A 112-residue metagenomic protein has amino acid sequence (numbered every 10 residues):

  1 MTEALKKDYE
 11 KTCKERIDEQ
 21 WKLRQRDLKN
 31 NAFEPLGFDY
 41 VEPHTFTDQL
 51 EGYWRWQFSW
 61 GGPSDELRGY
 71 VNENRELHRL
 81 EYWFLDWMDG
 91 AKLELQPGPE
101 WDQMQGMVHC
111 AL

Functional and structural regions predicted by a protein language model:
M1-Q49: Terminal non-domain segments
T2-L5, T12, N72, Q96-E100: Serine/threonine-rich low-complexity intrinsically disordered regions
R16, R24-R26, R55, R68 (+2 more regions): Arginine residue identity/basic-tract feature
E19, G52-W54, F58, E81 (+2 more regions): Short, low-complexity intrinsically disordered segments
W21, K29, R68-Y70, R79 (+1 more regions): Generic alpha-helix signal with a bias toward terminal, lower-confidence helices and secondary-structure junctions
P35, L50, S59-W60, M88 (+2 more regions): Intrinsically disordered, low-complexity segments enriched in small/polar residues
G37-N74: Amphipathic, interaction-prone secondary-structure segments
N74-L112: Polybasic, proline/glycine-rich intrinsically disordered low-complexity segments
